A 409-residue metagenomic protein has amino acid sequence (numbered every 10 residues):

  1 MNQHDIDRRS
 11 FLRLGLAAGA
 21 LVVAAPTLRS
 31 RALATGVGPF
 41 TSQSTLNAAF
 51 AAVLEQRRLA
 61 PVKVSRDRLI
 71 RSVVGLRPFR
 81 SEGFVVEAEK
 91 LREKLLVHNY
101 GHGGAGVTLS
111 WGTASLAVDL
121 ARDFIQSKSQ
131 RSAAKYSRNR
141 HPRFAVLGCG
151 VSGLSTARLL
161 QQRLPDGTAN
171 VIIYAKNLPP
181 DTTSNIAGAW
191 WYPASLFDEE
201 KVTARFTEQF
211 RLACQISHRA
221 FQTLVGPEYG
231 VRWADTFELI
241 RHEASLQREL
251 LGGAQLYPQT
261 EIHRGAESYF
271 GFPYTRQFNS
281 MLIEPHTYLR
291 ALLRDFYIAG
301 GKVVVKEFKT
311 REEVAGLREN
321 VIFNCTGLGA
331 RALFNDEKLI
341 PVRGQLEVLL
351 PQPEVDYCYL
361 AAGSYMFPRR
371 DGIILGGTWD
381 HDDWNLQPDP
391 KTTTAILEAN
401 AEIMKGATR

Functional and structural regions predicted by a protein language model:
N2-G19: N-terminal secretory signal peptides and thylakoid transit peptides that target proteins across membranes
L14-G19, V74-R92, S184-I186, I216-D295: Flavin (FAD/FMN) cofactor-binding and adjacent substrate-gating region of FAD-dependent oxidoreductase domains
T27-V37: Signal peptide processing junction and immediate N-terminal pro/mature segment of secreted/exported proteins
G36-R92, G101, A105-L109, S115 (+4 more regions): Active-site substrate-recognition segment that forms the wall of the catalytic cavity or substrate channel
I70, I172, K302-K306: General small-molecule cofactor/ligand-binding pocket signal
R122-H141: A short, basic/flexible loop-to-alpha-helix module at the beginning of a structural domain
K176-A213, T260, G265: Glycine-rich active-site loop/strand segments that organize a redox cofactor
M281-E354: Predominantly flavin-linked oxidoreductase catalytic cores and closely associated redox partners
